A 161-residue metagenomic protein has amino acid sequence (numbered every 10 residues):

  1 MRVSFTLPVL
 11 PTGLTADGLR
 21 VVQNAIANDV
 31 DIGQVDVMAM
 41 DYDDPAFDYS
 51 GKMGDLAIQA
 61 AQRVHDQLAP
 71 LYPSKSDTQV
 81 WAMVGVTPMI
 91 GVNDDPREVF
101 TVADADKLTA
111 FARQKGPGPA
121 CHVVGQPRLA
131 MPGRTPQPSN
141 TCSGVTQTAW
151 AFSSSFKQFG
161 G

Functional and structural regions predicted by a protein language model:
M1-G161: Secreted glycan hydrolases and related glycan-binding modules that recognize and/or cleave
